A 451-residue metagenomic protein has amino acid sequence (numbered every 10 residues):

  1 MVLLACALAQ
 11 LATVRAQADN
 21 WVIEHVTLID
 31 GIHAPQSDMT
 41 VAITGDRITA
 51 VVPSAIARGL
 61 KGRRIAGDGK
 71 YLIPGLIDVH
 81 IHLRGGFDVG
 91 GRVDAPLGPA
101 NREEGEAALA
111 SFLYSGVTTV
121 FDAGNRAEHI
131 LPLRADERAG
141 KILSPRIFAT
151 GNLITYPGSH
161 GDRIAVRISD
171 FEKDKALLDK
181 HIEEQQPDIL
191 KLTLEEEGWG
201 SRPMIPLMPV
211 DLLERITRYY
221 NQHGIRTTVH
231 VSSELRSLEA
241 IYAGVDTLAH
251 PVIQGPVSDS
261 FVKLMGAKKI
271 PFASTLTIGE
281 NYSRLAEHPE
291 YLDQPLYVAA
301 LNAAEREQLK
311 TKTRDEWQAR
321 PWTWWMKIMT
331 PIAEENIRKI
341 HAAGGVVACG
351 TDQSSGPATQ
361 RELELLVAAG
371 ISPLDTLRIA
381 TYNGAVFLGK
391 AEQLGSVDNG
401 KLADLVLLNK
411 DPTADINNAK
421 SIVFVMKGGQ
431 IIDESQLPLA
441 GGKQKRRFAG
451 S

Functional and structural regions predicted by a protein language model:
L28-T40, P53-S54, V347, P357 (+3 more regions): Acidic, glycine-enriched loop/beta-strand segments at the rims of small-molecule binding/catalytic pockets
I32-I73: Histidine-rich, glycine-flanked metal-binding segment
K70-E137, H160-G161, D211, S237-A243: Metal-associated gating/positioning segment near the N- to mid-region
L76-G86, Y220, R226-S232: Histidine-centered catalytic micro-motifs
L83-R102, Y156-F171, E197-L207, Q318-K327: Acidic/histidine-rich helix-loop elements that form or flank divalent-metal/phosphate-binding sites at the catalytic
G105-E128, S144-L153, Q186-G198, I225-R226 (+3 more regions): Divalent metal-dependent hydrolysis catalytic cores, especially in the metallo-beta-lactamase
A139-N152, I205-V229, K269-S274: Alpha-helix-loop-beta-strand connector modules within alpha/beta enzyme cores
A176-P203, L207, P251-A369, G442-S451: Active-site neighborhoods of metal-dependent hydrolases
